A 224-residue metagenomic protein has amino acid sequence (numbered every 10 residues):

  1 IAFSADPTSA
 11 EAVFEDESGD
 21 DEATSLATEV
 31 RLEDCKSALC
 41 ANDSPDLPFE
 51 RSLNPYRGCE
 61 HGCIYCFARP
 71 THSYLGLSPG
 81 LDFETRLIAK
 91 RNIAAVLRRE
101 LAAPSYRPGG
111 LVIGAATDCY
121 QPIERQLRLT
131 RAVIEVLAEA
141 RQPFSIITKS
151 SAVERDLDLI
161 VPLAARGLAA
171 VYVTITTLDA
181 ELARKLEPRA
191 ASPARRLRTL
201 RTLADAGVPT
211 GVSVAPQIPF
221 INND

Functional and structural regions predicted by a protein language model:
I1-A23: Polybasic, low-complexity association/targeting segments
D21-R57, I64-Y172, T176-R184, P193-R201: Conserved Radical SAM active-site core
L47-R51, G211, D224: Gly/lys/ser-thr-rich phosphate-binding loops in alpha/beta enzymes that coordinate phosphoanhydride or phosphate groups
L178, E187-R189, T199-N223: Conserved strand-turn element in the central/C-terminal portion of the radical SAM core barrel that lines
